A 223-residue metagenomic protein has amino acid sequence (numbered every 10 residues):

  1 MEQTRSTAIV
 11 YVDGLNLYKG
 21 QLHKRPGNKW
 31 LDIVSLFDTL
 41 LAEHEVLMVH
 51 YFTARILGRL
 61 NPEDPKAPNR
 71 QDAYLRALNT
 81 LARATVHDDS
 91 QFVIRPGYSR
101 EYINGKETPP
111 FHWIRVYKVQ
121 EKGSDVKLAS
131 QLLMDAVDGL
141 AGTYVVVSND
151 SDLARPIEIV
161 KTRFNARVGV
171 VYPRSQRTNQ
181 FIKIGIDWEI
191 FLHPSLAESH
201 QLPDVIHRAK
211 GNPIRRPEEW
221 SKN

Functional and structural regions predicted by a protein language model:
M1-T108, H112-K118, R163, R167 (+1 more regions): Domain-level signal for Mg2+-assisted phosphodiester chemistry and nucleotide/NA-binding surfaces in nucleic-acid
D88, V93-N223: Nuclease catalytic cores that cleave nucleic-acid phosphodiester bonds, predominantly acidic two-metal-ion
